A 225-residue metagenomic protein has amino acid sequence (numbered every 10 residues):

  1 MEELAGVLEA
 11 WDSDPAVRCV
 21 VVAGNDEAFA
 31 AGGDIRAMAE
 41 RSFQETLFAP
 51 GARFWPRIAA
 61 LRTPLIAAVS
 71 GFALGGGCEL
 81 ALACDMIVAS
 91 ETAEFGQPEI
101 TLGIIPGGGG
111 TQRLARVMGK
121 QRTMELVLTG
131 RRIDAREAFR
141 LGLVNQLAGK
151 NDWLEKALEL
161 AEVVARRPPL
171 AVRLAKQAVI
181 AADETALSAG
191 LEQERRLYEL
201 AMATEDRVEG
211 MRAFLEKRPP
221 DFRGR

Functional and structural regions predicted by a protein language model:
E2, A10, A23-A60, A73 (+2 more regions): Glycine- (often His-adjacent) and acidic-residue-rich active-site loop that binds/positions the CoA thioester
E2, A10, V88-A93, A135 (+4 more regions): C-terminal long alpha-helix characteristic of the crotonase
E3-R18: A short, N-terminal amphipathic alpha-helix
G32, F48-A52, G75, G108 (+3 more regions): Glycine-rich phosphate-binding loop at the start of an alpha helix
F54-A60, A68, L74-L128, L141 (+1 more regions): CoA-thioester-processing core
